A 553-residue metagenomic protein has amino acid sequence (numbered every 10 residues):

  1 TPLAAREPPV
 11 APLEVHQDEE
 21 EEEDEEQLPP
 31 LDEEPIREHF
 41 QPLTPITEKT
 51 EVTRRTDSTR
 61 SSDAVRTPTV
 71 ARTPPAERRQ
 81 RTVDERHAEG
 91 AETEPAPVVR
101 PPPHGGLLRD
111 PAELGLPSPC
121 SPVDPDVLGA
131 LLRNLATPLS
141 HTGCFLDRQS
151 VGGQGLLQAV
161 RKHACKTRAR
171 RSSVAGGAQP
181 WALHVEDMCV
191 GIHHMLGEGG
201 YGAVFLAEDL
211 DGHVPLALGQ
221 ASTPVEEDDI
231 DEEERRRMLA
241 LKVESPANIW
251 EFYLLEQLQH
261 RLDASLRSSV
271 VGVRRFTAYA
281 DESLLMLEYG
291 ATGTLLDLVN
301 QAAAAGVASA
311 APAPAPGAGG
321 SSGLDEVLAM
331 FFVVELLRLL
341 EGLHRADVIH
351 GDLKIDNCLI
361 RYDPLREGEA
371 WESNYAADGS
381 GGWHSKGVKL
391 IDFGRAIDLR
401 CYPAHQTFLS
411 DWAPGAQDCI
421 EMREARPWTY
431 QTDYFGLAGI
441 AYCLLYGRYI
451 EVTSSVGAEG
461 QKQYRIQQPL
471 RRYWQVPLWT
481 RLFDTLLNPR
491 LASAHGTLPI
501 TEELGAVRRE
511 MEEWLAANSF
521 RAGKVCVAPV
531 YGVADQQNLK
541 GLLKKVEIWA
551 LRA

Functional and structural regions predicted by a protein language model:
T1-R133: Ser/Thr-rich, low-complexity intrinsically disordered regulatory regions
V98-H193: Juxta-kinase regulatory segment immediately upstream of eukaryotic protein kinase catalytic domains
H193, E198-Q257: ATP-binding glycine-rich loop module of kinase domains
S269-V327: Conserved structural core of kinase catalytic domains
F332-V333: Activation segment signature within eukaryotic-like protein kinase domains
L340-S385: Catalytic-loop of the protein kinase fold
G382, E424-W428, F435, G439 (+1 more regions): Helical subdomain adjoining the active site within ATP-dependent kinase catalytic cores
K389-I397: Activation of the activation-loop gatekeeper triad in protein kinase-fold domains
